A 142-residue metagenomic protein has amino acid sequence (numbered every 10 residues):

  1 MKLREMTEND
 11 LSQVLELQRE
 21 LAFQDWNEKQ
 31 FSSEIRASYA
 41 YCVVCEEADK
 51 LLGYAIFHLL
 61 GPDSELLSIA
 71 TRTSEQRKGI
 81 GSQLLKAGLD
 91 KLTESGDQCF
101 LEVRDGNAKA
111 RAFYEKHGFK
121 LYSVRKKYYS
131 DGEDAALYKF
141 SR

Functional and structural regions predicted by a protein language model:
M1-L3: Extreme N-terminal starter segment of soluble prokaryotic enzymes
E5-S74, L85-L92, S141-R142: Acetyl-CoA-dependent GNAT
R72-K78, D105-G106: Active-site acidic-Proline motif in GNAT/NAT acetyltransferases
R77-D90, A112-K116: Conserved acetyl-CoA-binding loop-helix of GNAT-fold acetyltransferases
G81, L85, G106-A110, K127-G132: Short glycine/proline-centered loop/turn elements that form peptide/ligand docking sites
L92-E102: Conserved GNAT acetyl-CoA-binding A-motif
E102-R104, E115, K120-A136: Conserved catalytic-core motifs of GNAT/GCN5-like acyltransferases
